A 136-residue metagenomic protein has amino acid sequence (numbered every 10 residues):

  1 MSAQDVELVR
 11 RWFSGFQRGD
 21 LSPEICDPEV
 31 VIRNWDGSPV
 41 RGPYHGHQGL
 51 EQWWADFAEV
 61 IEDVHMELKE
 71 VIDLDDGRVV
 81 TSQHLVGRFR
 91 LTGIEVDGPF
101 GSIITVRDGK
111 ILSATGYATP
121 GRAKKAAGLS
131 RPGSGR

Functional and structural regions predicted by a protein language model:
M1-R136: C-terminal and inter-domain tail/linker signature
